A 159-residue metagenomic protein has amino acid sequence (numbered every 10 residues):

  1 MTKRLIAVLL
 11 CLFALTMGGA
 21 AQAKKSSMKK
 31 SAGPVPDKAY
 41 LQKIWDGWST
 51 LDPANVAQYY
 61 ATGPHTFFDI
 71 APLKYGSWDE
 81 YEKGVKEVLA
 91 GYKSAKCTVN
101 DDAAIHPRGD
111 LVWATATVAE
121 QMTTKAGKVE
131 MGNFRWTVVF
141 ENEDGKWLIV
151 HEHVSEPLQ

Functional and structural regions predicted by a protein language model:
M1-A7: Bacterial N-terminal signal peptides that target proteins for export
A7-T16: Bacterial N-terminal signal peptides
A21-T62: Short, low-complexity N-terminal intrinsically disordered segments enriched in polar/charged residues
V35, P53-R108, E130-G132: A solvent-exposed, acidic/Ser-Thr-rich amphipathic alpha-helical stretch
Y60-A61, V118-E120, H153-E156: Short beta-strand segments enriched in hydrophobic/aromatic residues within well-folded beta-rich domains
G109-E120: A short hydrophobic beta-strand element
E120-T124, F140: Beta-strand elements of well-folded, non-transmembrane domains
N133-L158: Short beta-strand edge/turn micro-motifs at domain boundaries
